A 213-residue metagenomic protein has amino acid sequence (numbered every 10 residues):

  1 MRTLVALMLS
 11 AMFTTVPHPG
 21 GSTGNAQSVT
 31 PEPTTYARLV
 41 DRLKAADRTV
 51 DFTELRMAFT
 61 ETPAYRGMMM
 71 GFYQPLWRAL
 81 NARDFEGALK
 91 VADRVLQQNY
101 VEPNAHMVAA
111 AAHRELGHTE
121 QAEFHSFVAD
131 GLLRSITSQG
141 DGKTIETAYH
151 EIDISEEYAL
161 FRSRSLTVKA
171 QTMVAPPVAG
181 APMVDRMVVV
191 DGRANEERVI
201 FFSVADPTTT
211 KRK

Functional and structural regions predicted by a protein language model:
M1-L4: Positively charged n-region of N-terminal signal peptides that target proteins for export
A6-V16: Bacterial N-terminal signal peptides
T23-G87, L132, I136, T144-K213: N-terminal alpha-helical interaction modules that lie
R94-V95, A129: Canonical positions in the second alpha-helix
V101-E102, I136: Residue-level recognition of tetratricopeptide repeat
R114-T137: TPR/TPR-like (Sel1-like) alpha-helical repeat modules
